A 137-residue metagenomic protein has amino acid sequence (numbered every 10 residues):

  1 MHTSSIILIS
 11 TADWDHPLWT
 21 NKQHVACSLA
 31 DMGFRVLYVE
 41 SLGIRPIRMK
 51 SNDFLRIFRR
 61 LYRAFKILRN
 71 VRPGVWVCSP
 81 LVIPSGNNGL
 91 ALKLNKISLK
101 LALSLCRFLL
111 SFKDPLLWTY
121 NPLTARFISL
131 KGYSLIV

Functional and structural regions predicted by a protein language model:
M1-R60: N-terminal subdomain of nucleotide-sugar transferases
S5, R35, D114, S134-L135: Residues at the starts of beta-strands that form the adenosine-phosphate
A12-W14, L42-R45, V82-S85, N121-A125: Short, solvent-exposed loop/turn segments at secondary-structure junctions
K22, T119-P122: Short His-centered aromatic/hydrophobic patch
Q23-A30, L103-R107, A125-S129: Short amphipathic alpha-helical segments and helix-helix/interface helices
I47-D114: A conserved catalytic-core segment of Leloir-type glycosyltransferases
N70-V71, R126-G132: Short loop/helix-cap segments at secondary-structure boundaries that form the rim of catalytic
L116-W118, L130-V137: Active-site proximal beta-strand in glycosyltransferases
